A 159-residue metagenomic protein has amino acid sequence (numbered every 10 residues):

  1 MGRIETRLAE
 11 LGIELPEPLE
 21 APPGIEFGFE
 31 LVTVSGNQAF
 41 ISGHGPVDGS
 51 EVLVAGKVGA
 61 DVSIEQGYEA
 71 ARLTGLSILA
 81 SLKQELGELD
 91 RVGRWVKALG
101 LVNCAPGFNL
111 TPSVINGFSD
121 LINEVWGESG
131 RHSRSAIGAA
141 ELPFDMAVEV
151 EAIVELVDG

Functional and structural regions predicted by a protein language model:
M1-L99, C104-G159: N-terminal presequence-like segments and the immediate start of the first folded domain
